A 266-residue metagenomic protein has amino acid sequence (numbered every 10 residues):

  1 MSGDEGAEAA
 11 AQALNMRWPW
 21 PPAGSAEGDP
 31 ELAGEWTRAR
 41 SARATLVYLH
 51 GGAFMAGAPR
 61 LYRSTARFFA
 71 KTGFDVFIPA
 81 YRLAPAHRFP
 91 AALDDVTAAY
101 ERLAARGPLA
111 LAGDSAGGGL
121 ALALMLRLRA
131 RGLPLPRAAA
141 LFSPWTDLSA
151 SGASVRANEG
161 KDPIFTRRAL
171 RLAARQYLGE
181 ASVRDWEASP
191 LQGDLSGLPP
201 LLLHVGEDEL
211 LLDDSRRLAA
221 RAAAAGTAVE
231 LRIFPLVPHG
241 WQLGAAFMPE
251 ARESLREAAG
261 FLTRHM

Functional and structural regions predicted by a protein language model:
M1-R38, M266: A glycine/proline-hinged amphipathic helix-loop "lid/cap" segment that gates access to hydrophobic ligand pockets
E31-A44, L191-L195: Short beta-strand-to-loop junctions in surface cap/lid or active-site-entrance loops
R43-G52: Short beta-strand element of the alpha/beta-hydrolase
A58-P59, T65-A66, F77-P108, A245-A251: Catalytic nucleophile-loop/oxyanion-hole region of alpha/beta-hydrolase and closely related hydrolase-like folds
G113, G117, A121: Gly/Ala-rich beta-loop-alpha elbow adjacent to hydrolase catalytic centers
L126-A181: Hydrolase active-site cap/lid region
L203-V205: Short beta-strand/loop motif that positions the catalytic acidic residue of the alpha/beta-hydrolase fold
F247-M266: Catalytic active-site module of serine/aspartate enzymes centered on a nucleophile-bearing elbow/loop
